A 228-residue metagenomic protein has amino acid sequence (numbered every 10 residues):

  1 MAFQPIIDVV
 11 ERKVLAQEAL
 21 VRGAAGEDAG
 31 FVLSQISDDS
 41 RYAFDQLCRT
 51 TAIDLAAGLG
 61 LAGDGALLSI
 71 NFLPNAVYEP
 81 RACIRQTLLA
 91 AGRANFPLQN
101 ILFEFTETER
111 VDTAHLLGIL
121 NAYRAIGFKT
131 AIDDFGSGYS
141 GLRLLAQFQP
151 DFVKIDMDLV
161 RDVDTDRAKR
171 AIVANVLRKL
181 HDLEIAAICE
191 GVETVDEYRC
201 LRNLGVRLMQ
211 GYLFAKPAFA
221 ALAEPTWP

Functional and structural regions predicted by a protein language model:
M1-A94: Bacterial c-di-GMP phosphodiesterase EAL domain
D8-K13, T106-R110, Y139-P228: EAL-family c-di-GMP phosphodiesterase catalytic domain
A24-L47, N75-A82, G92-G127, D158-K179 (+2 more regions): EAL-type cyclic di-GMP phosphodiesterase domain
L55, A62-D64, E79-C83, T87 (+4 more regions): Solvent-exposed, well-ordered amphipathic alpha-helical segments that flank/support binding or catalytic loops
G58, A91-G92, N121, L142-L144: Short, flexible, glycine/charge-rich loop motifs used to bind or transfer phosphoryl groups or to couple energy/partner
G65-S69, N100-E104, G127-A131, F152-K154 (+2 more regions): Structural preference for beta-strand elements that scaffold enzyme active sites
